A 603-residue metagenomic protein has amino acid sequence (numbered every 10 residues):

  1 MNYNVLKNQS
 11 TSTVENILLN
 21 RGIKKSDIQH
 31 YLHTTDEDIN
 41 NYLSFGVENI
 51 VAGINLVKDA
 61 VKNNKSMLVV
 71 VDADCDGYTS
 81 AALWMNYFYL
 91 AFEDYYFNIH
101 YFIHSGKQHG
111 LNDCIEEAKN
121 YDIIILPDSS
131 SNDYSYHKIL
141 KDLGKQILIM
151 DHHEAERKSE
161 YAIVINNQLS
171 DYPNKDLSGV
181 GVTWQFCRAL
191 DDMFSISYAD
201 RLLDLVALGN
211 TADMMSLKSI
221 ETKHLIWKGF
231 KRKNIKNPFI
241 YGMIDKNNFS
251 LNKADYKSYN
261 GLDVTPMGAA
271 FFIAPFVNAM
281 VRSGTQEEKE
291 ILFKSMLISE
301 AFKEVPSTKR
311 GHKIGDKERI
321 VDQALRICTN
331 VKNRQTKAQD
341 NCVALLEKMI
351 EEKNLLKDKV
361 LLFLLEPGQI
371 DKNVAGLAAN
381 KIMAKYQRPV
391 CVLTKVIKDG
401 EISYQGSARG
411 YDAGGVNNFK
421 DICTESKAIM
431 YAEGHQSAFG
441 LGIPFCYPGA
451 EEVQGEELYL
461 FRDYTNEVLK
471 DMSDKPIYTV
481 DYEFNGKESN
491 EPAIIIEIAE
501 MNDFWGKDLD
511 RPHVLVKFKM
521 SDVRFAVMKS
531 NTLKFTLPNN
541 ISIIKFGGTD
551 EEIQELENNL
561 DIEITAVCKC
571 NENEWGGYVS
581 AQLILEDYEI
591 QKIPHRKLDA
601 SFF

Functional and structural regions predicted by a protein language model:
N2-I123, D142-K145, D191-G449, E483-G486: Hydrophobic helix-and-loop "lid/oligomerization" segment in the mid-to-C-terminal part of catalytic domains
D59, N63, I220-K223, K309-L364 (+3 more regions): Mid-to-C-terminal polyanion-binding domains and interfaces
V71, D128, D151, T394 (+1 more regions): Short beta-strand/turn micro-motifs composed of small residues that flank or help shape donor/cofactor-binding pockets
G106-Q108, S131, E154, L169-D171 (+3 more regions): Residue-level detector of flexible, active-site-proximal loop/helix-junction positions within diverse enzyme catalytic
H109, H152-H153, N167, H435-S437 (+1 more regions): Histidine-centered active-site/metal-ligand motif
C114-A118, I124-K141, K145-A207, M215: Conserved phosphate-handling catalytic cores of large alpha/beta enzymes
H137-K138, D171-N174, G261-L262, N380 (+2 more regions): A generic local secondary-structure boundary/capping motif
